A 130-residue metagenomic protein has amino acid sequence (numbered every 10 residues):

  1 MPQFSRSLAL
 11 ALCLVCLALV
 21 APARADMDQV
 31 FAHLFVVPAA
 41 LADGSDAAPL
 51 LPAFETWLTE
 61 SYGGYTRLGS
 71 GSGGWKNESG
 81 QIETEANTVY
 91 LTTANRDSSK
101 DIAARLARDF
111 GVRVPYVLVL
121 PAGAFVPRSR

Functional and structural regions predicted by a protein language model:
M1-A9: Bacterial N-terminal signal peptides that target proteins for export
P2, A18-D26: Basic/polar N-terminal segments that are highly enriched at the extreme N-terminus, encompassing both cleavable
A9-A18: Bacterial N-terminal signal peptides
A23-R130: Positively charged, small/polar-rich N-terminal and surface patches that mediate targeting and assembly and bind
